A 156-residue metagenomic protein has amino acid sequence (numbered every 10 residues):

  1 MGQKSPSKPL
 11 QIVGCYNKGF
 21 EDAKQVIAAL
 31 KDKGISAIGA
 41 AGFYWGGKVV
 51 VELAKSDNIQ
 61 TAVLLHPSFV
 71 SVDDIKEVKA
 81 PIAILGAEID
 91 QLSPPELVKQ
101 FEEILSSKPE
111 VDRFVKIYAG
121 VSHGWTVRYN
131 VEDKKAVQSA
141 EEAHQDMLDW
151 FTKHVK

Functional and structural regions predicted by a protein language model:
M1-K156: N-terminal cap/leader regions of alpha/beta-hydrolase-fold enzymes, predominantly small-molecule hydrolases
